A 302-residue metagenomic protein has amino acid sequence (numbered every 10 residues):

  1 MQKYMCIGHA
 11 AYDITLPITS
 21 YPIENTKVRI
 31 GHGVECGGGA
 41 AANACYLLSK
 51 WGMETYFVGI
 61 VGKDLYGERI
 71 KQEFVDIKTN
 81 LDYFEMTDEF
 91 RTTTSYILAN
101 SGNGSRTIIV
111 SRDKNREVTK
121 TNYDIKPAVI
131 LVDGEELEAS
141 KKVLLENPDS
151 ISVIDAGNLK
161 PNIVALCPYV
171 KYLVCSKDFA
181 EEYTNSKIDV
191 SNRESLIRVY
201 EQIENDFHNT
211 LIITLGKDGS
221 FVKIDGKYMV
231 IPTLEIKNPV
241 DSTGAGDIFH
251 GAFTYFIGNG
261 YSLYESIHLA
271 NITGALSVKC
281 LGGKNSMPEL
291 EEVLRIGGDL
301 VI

Functional and structural regions predicted by a protein language model:
M1-A10, Y56, I60, Q72-M86 (+1 more regions): Ribokinase/PfkB-type carbohydrate-kinase core domain
M1-I60, L65-R69, P239, L281: Glycine-rich phosphate/adenosyl-contacting loop at the front of the ribokinase-like
Y4, V190-I302: Conserved phosphate-binding/catalytic region of the ribokinase-like
T15, I109, E182-Y183, S277 (+1 more regions): Residues that scaffold the ATP/ADP-binding catalytic core of kinase and kinase-like folds
Y21-I30, V174, M229-L234: Short glycine/proline- and charge-enriched loop/turn segments that cap or connect secondary-structure elements
L48, F57, F74, F253-T254 (+1 more regions): Hydrophobic packing within well-folded, soluble alpha/beta domains
W51, I77, F90-T93, G216: Short, basic and Ser/Thr-rich N-terminal targeting/leader segments
